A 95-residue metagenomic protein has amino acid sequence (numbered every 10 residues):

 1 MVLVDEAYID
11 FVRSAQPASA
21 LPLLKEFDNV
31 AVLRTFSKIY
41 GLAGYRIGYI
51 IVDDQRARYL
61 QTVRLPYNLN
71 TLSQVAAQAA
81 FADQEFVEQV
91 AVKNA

Functional and structural regions predicted by a protein language model:
V2, E6-I39: Active-site pre-lysine segment of PLP-dependent enzymes
N29-A95: PLP-dependent aminotransferase class I/II
